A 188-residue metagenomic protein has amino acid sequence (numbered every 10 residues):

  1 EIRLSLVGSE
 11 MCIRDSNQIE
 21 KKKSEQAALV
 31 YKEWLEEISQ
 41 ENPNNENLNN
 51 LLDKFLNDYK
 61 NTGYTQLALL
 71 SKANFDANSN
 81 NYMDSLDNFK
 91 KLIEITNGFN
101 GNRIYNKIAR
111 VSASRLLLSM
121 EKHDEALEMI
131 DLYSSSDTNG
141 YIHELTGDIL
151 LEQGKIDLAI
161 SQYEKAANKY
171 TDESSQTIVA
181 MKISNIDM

Functional and structural regions predicted by a protein language model:
E1-G8, C12-I13: Single conserved hydrophobic/aromatic residue that forms the stacking wall/gate of nucleotide- or nucleobase-binding
K23-Q26, N44, K60-T65, D84 (+4 more regions): Structural signature of alpha-solenoid helical repeat junctions
N42-K91: Extracytoplasmic/periplasmic/luminal assembly and interaction segments in envelope/secretory/respiratory proteins
L70-D137, Y141: Alpha-helical adaptor scaffolds
E125-M188: Extracytoplasmic/periplasmic C-terminal soluble domains
